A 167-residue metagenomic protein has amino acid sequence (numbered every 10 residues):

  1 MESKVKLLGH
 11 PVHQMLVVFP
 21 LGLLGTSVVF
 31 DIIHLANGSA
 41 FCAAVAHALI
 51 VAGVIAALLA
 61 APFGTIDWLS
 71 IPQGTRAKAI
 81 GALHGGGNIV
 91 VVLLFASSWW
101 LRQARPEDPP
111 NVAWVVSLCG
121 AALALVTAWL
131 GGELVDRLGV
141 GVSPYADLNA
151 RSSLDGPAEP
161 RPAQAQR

Functional and structural regions predicted by a protein language model:
M1-R167: Polytopic transmembrane helical bundles with strong interfacial aromatic enrichment
